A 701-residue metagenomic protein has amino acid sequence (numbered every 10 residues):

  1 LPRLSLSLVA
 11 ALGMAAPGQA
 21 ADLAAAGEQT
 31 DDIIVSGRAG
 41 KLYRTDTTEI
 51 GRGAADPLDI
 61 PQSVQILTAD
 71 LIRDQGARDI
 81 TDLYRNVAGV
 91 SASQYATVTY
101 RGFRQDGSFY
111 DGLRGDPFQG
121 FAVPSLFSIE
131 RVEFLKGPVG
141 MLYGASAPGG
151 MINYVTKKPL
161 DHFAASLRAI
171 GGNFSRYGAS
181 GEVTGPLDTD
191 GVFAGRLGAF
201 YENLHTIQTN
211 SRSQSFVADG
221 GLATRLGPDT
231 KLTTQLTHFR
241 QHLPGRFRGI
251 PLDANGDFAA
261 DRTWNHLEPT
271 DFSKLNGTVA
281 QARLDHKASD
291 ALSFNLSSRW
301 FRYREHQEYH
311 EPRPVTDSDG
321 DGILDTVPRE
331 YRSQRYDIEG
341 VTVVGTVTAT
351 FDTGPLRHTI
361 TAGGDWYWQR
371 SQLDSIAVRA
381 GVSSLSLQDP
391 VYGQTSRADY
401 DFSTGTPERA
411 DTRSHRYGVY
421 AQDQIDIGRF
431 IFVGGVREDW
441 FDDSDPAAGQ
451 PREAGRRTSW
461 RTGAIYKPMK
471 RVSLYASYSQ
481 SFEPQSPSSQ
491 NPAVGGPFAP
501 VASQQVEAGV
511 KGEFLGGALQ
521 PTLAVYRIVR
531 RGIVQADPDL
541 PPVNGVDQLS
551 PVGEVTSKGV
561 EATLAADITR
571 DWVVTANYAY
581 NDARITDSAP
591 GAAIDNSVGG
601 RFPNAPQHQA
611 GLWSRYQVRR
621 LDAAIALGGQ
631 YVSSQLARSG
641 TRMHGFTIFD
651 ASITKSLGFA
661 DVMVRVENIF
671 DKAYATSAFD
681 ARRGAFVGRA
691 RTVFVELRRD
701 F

Functional and structural regions predicted by a protein language model:
Q29-H162, A508: Acidic, small-polar-rich N-terminal luminal/periplasmic segments of exported/outer-membrane proteins
F127-E130, M141-G220, L226-T230, T278 (+2 more regions): Outer-membrane beta-barrel translocator/receptor signature
E202-T206, D219-K287, W300-I338, S383-T412 (+2 more regions): Acidic/polar loop-and-plug regions of large Gram-negative outer-membrane beta-barrel proteins
A223-R225, I338, R357-T361, D365-Q369 (+5 more regions): Structural signature of Gram-negative outer-membrane beta-barrels, strongest in the C-terminal barrel of TonB-dependent
A280-Y303, R329-A447: Face-selective signature of the C-terminal outer-membrane beta-barrel domain
D285-E311, L474, P500-D567, V573-A589: Membrane-embedded beta-barrel scaffold of Gram-negative outer-membrane proteins
R429, S550-R638, A673, E696-D700: Gram-negative outer-membrane beta-barrel transporters
R619, Q630-R638, T654-F701: C-terminal beta-signal and adjacent terminal beta-strands/loops of Gram-negative outer-membrane beta-barrel proteins
